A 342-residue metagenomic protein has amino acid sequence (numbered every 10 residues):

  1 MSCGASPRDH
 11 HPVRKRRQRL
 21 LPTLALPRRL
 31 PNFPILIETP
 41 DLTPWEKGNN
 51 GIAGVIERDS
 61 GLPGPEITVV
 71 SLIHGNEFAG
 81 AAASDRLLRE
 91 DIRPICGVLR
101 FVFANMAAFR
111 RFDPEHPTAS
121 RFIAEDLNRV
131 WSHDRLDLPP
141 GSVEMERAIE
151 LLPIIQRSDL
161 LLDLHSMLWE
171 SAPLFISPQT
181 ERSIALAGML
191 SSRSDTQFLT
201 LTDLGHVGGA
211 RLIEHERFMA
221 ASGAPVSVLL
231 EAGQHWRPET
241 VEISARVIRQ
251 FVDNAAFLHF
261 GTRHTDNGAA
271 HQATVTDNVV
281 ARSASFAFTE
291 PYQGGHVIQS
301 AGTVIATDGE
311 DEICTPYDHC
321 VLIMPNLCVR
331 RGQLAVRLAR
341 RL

Functional and structural regions predicted by a protein language model:
S2-L342: Structured catalytic-domain cores with a bias toward divalent-metal coordination
